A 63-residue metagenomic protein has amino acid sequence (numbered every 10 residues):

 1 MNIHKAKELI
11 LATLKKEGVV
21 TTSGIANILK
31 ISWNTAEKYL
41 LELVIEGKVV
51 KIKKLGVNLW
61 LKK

Functional and structural regions predicted by a protein language model:
M1-K7, T21, K51-K63: Short, cationic-aromatic polyanion-contact patches
T13-E17: Short helix-capping/hinge SLiMs at alpha-helix to coil transitions
G24-A26: A short acidic, leucine-rich amphipathic alpha-helix
N34: Key DNA-contact positions within bacterial/archaeal DNA-binding proteins
Y39: Residues within the DNA-recognition helix of helix-turn-helix
E42, E46: Alpha-helical DNA-recognition elements
